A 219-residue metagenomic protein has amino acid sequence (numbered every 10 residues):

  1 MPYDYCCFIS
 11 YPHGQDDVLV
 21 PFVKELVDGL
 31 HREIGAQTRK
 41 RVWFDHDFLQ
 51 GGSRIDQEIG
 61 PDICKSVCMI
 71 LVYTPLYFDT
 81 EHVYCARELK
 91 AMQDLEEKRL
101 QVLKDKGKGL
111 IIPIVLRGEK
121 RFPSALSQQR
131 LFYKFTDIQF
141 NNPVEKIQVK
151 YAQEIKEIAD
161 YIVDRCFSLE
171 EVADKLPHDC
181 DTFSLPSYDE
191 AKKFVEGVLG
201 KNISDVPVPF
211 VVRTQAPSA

Functional and structural regions predicted by a protein language model:
M1-H31, I55, K104-G109, P113-A219: C-terminal interaction surface of TIR/SEFIR-family domains
D28-G60, P75-Y84, N141-N142: Conserved BB-loop
G35-R41, D94-G109: Short mixed-charge
I59-G60, H82-K90, L126-R130: "Short basic amphipathic alpha-helical interaction patches in structured regions
S66: An anion/phosphate-binding loop that grips the pyrophosphate of nucleotide cofactors and donors
M69-L71: Inter-motif core of Ras-like GTPase G domains
T74-P75, E119: Flexible loop residues that form catalytic and substrate-binding hotspots at small-molecule/glycan-binding clefts
P75-R99: Conserved TIR/SEFIR loop-to-helix hotspot centered on a Trp-containing motif with a nearby acidic residue
